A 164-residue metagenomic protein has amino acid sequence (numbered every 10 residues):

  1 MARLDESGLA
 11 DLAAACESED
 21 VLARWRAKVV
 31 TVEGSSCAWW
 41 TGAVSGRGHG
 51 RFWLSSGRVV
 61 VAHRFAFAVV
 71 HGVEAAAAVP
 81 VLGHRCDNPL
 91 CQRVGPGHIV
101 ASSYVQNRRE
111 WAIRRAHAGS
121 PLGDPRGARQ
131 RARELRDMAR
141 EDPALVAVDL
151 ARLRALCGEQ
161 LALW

Functional and structural regions predicted by a protein language model:
M1-S56, E74, C86-V94, E134-D137 (+1 more regions): Short helix-coil boundary/hinge micro-motifs
R58-W164: Short, cationic Gly/His-enriched loop motifs
